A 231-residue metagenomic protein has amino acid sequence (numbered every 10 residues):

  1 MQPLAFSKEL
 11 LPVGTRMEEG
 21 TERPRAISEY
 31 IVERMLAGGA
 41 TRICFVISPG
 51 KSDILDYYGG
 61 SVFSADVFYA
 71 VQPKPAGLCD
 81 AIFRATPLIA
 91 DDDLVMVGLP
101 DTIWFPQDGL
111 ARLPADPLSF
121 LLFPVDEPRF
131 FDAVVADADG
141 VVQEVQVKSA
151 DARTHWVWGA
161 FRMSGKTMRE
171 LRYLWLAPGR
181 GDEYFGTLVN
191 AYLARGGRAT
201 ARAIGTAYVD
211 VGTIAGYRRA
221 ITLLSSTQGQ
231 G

Functional and structural regions predicted by a protein language model:
M1, I54-Y58, L171, A220: Hydrophobic packing residues within well-ordered alpha-helices of enzyme cores
M1-I54, A65-V67, Q72: N-terminal glycine-rich phosphate-binding loop and ensuing alpha1 helix
L10, V134-A136, A201: A structural signal for short hydrophobic beta-strand segments in well-ordered beta-sheet cores
I27-I31, A81-R84, T187-L188: Well-ordered alpha-helical segments embedded in enzymatic catalytic cores
G39-T41, D91, P117, V141 (+1 more regions): Short loop/turn motifs at secondary-structure junctions
P49-G50, P73, D126, Y184 (+1 more regions): Short beta->alpha linker loops
I54-A138: Conserved beta-loop-beta/alpha segment of the NTase-like Rossmann-fold superfamily that binds/positions NTPs
L110-A111, V141-Q230: Catalytic-core segments of class I nucleotidyltransferases/pyrophosphorylases that form NMP-activated intermediates
